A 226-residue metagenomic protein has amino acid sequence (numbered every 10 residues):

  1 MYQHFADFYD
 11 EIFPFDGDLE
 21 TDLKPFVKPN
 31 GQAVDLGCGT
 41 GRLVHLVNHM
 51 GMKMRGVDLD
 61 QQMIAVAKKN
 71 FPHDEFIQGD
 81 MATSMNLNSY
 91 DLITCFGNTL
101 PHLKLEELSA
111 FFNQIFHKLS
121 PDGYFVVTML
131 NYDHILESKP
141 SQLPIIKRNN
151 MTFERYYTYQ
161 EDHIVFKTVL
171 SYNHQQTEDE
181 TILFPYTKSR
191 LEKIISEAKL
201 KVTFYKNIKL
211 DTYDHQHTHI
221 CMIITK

Functional and structural regions predicted by a protein language model:
M1-N30: Conserved class I S-adenosyl-L-methionine
N30-G37: Conserved class I S-adenosyl-L-methionine
G41-T83: Class I SAM-dependent methyltransferase SAM/SAH-binding core
M85-L92: A short acidic, Gly/Pro-enriched loop at the edge of an enzyme's catalytic core that lines a small-molecule cofactor
F96-N98: Residues lining the SAM
S109-P121: A short glycine-rich, Lys/Arg-flanked "PGG" loop and its adjoining helix->strand segment in the class I
V126-E192: SAM-dependent methyltransferase
R190, I194-K226: C-terminal lobe and adjacent flexible extensions of AdoMet/dcAdoMet transferase-like proteins
